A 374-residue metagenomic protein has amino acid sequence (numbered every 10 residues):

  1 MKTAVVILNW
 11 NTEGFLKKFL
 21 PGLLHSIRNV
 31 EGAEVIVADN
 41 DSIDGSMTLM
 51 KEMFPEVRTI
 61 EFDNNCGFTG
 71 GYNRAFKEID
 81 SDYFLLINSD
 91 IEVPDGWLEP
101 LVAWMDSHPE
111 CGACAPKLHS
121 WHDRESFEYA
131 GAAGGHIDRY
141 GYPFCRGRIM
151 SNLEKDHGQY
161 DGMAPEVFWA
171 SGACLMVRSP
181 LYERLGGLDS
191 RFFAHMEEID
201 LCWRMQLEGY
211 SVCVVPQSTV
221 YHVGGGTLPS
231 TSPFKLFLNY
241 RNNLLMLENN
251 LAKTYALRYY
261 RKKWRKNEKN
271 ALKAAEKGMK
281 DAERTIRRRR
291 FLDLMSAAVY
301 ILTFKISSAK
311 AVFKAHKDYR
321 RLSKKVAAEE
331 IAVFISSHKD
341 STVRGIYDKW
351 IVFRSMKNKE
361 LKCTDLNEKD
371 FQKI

Functional and structural regions predicted by a protein language model:
T3-F15, F19, S26, A38 (+1 more regions): A conserved hydrophobic helix/loop-capping motif in glycosyltransferases and polysaccharide synthases
V6, E208-K325: Active-site-adjacent helix/loop segment of glycosyltransferases that harbors family-specific signature motifs
G22, D39-T48, N64: A conserved acidic beta->alpha catalytic loop
G22-G32: Short, acidic, metal-binding catalytic loop of nucleotide-sugar glycosyltransferases
F62-I79, S89-I91, P100: Glycine-rich, basic loop-to-helix element that forms the pyrophosphate-binding segment of sugar-nucleotide handling
F84: Short aromatic/hydrophobic "clamp" motif used to bind/position activated sugar donors
E92-Y142: Conserved donor NDP-sugar-binding/catalytic core segment of glycosyltransferases
Y160-G162, E166-T219: A short, conserved alpha-helix in the catalytic core of glycosyltransferases
